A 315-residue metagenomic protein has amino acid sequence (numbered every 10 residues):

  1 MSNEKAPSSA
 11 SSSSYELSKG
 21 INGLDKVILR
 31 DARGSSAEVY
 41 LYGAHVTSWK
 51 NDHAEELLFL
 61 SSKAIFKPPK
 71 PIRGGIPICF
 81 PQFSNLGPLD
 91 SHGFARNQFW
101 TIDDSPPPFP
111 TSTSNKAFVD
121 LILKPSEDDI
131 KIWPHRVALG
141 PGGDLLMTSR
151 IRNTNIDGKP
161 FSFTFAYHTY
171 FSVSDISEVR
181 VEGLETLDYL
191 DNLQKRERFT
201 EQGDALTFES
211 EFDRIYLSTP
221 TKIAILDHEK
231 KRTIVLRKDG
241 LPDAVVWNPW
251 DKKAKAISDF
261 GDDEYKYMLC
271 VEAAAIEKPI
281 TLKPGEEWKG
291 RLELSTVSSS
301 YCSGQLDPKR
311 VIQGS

Functional and structural regions predicted by a protein language model:
M1-S35, Y42, D52, K124-D129 (+1 more regions): Beta-strand-rich recognition/accessory modules
I21, P88-G142: Extended, loop-rich substrate-binding clefts of extracytoplasmic carbohydrate-active enzymes
K26-V27, A32-H92: Acidic-aromatic substrate-binding/catalytic surfaces of carbohydrate-active enzymes
V27, A37, V119-L121, W133-H135 (+4 more regions): Hydrophobic residues positioned within well-ordered beta-strands of beta-sheet architectures
R33-S35, H45, A54-E56, D129-K131 (+4 more regions): Short acidic/polar mixed-charge low-complexity motifs
Y40, S48-K50, D157-F165, S303-Q305: Short, hydrophobic/aromatic beta-strand segments
L123-F163, Y167-F171: Acidic, contiguous internal or C-terminal segments within carbohydrate-active enzymes that form a structured patch used
D157-V245: Active-site/ligand-binding surface loops and adjacent short beta/alpha elements that line catalytic pockets across
